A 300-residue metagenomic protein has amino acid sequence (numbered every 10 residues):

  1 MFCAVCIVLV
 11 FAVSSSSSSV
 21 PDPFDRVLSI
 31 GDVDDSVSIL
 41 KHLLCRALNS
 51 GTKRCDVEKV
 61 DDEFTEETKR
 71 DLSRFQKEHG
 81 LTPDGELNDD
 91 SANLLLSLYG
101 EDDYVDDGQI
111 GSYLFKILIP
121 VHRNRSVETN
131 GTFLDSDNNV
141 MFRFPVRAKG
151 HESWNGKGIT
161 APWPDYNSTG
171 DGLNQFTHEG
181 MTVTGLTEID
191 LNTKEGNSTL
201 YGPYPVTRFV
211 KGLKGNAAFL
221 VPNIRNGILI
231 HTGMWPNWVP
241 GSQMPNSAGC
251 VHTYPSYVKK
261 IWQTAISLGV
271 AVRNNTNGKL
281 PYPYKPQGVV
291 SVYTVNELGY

Functional and structural regions predicted by a protein language model:
C3-V10: Bacterial N-terminal signal peptides
A12-S19: Sec-dependent signal peptide cleavage junction
S19-V27: Acidic/histidine-rich, surface-exposed loop or edge segments in extracytoplasmic proteins
V27-L98: Short acidic, glycine/serine/threonine-rich helix-capping segments at coil-helix boundaries
T52-C55, K157-L173, G202, A271-P286: Surface-exposed intrinsically disordered loops and tails
N93-G111: Intrinsically disordered, low-complexity Ser/Thr-rich linker and spacer segments in cell-wall-related proteins
I110-P236: Gly/Pro-biased beta-strand-loop elements
G180-T182, L186, L191-Y300: Exported/periplasmic cell-wall-interacting domains
